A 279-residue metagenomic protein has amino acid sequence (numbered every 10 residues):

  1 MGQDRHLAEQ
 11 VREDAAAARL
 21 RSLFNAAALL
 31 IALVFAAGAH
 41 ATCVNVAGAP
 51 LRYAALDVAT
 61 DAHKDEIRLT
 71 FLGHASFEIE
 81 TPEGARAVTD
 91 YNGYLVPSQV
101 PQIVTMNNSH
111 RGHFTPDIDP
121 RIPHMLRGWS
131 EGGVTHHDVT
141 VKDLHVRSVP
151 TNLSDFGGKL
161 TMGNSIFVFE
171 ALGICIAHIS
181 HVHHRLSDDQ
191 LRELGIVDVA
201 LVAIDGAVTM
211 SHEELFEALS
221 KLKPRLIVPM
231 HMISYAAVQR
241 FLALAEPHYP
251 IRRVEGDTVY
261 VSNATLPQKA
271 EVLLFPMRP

Functional and structural regions predicted by a protein language model:
D4, Q10-A27: Bacterial N-terminal signal peptides that target proteins for export
N25-A36: Bacterial N-terminal signal peptides
A41-I103, H124-G195, M210, G256-P279: Core dinuclear metal-dependent hydrolase active-site scaffold
A87-Y91, P101-R121, L126-G128, A177-S180 (+2 more regions): Active-site neighborhood of phospho(di)ester-bond hydrolases with catalytic His/Asp-centered motifs
Y94-V96, H110-F114, H184-S187, A207-E213 (+1 more regions): Active-site environment of divalent metal-dependent phosphoester hydrolases
D189-E193, E213-A218, R240: A short acidic, amphipathic alpha-helical/loop segment
V199, G206, L215-P229: Proline-aspartate-enriched helix->loop->beta-strand connector
L226-P279: Binuclear metal-ion centers of metallo-dependent hydrolases, dominated by the metallo-beta-lactamase
